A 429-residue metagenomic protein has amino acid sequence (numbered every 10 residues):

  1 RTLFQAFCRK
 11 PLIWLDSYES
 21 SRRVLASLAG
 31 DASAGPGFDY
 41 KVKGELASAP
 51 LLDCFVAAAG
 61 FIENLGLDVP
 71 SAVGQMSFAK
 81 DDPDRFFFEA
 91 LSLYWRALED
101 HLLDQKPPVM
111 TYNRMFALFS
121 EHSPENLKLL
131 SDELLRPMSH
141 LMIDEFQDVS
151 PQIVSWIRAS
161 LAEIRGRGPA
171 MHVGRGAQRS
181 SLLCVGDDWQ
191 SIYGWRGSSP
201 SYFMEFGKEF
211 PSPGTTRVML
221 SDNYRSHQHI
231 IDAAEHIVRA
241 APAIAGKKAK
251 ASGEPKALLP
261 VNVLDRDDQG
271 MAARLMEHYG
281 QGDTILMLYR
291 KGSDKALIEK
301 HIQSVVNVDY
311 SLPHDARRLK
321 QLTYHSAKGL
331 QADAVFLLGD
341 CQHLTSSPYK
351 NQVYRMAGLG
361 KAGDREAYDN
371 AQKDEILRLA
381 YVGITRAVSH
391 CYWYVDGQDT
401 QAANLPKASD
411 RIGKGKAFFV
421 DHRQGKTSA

Functional and structural regions predicted by a protein language model:
R1-Q105: Coupling/switch/interface segments within P-loop NTPase motor domains and analogous charged loops in nucleic-acid
P83-S201, E205, D222, G329: Conserved helicase NTPase motor core
R114-M115, R317-H325: Conserved two-lobed SF2 helicase motor
Q152-A257, S409-D421: Conserved RecA-like helicase ATPase core segment that couples NTP binding/hydrolysis to strand translocation
D188-I192, G197-P200, N223-H227, G292-D294 (+3 more regions): Conserved nucleotide-binding/hydrolysis micro-motifs of P-loop NTPases
S212-T216, D222-H314, A327, Q372-D374 (+1 more regions): Helicase P-loop NTPase motor core
K328-G397, F418: Conserved helicase C-terminal RecA-like lobe
Y394-S428: C-terminal/domain-terminus segments
